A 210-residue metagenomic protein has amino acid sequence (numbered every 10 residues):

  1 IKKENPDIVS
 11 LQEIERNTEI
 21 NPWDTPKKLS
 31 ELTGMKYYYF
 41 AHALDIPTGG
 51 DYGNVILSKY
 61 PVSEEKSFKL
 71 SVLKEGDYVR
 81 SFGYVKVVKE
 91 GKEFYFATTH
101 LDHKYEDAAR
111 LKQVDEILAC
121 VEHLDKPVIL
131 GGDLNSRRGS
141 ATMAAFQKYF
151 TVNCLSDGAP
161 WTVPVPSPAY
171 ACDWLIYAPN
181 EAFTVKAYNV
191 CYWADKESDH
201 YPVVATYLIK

Functional and structural regions predicted by a protein language model:
I1-I14: Proline-aspartate-enriched helix->loop->beta-strand connector
Q12, T99, G131-D133: Active-site flanking residues adjacent to catalytic metal/cofactor-binding acidic residues
E13-E93, A182, A187-C191: Structured beta-strand-rich core segments of catalytic domains in phosphoester-bond hydrolases
R16-N21, I46-G49, K104-E106, L134-T142 (+1 more regions): Active-site environment of divalent metal-dependent phosphoester hydrolases
S67-K74, T99-D107: Surface-exposed cleft-lining segments at the edges of enzyme active sites
K86-V88, V121-I129, L134-K210: Metal-dependent phosphoester-hydrolase catalytic domains
D107-A119: Alpha-helical scaffold elements lining the catalytic groove of polysaccharide deacetylases
